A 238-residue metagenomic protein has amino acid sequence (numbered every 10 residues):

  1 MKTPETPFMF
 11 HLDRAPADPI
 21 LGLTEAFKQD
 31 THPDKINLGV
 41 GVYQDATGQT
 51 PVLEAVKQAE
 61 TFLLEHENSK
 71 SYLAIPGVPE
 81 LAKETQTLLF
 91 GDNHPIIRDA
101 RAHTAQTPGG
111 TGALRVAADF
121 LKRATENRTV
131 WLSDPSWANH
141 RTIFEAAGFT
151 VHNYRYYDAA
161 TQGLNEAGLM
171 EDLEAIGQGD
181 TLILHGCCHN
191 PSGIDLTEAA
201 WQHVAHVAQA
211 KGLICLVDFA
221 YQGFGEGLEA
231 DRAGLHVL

Functional and structural regions predicted by a protein language model:
K2-G77, E84-T87, G91: N-terminal "arm"/small-domain region of PLP-dependent enzymes with the aminotransferase-like
F62, E67-G212, G223-F224, E229-H236: Conserved core of the PLP fold type I
F219-A220: Conserved Walker B
